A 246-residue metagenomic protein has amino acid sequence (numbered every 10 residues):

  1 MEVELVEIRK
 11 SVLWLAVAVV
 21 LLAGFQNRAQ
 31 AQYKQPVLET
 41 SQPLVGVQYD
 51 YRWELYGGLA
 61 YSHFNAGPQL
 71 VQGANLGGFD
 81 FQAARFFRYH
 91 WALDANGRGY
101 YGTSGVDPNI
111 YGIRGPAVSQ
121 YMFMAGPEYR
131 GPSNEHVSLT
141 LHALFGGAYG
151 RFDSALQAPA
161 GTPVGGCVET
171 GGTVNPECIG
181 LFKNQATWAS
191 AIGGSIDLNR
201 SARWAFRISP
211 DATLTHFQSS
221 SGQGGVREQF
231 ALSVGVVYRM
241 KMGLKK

Functional and structural regions predicted by a protein language model:
A29-R85, V237-K241, K246: Short glycine/proline- and aromatic-enriched beta-strand/turn motifs that initiate or cap beta-hairpins
T40-L44, H63, F87-Y89, P127-N134 (+3 more regions): Outer-membrane beta-barrel proteins
Q42-P43, N65-Q69, V106-P116, E128 (+2 more regions): Extracellular loop and loop/strand-boundary signature of outer-membrane beta-barrel proteins
V47-L55, Y89-W91, E135-L141, A186-W188 (+2 more regions): Outer-envelope beta-barrel architecture signal
Y49, G73-L76, A117-M122, F182-A189 (+1 more regions): Short sequence motifs at beta-strands and strand-loop junctions characteristic of Gram-negative outer-membrane
E54-A60, N96-R98, L141-G146, S209-D211: Transmembrane beta-strands of outer-membrane beta-barrel proteins
Q82-T170, P176, T187-W188, S233-R239: Gram-negative (and chloroplast) outer-membrane scaffold detector with strong preference for beta-barrel transmembrane
S201-K246: Predominantly the C-terminal beta-signal and adjacent terminal strand-loop region of outer-membrane beta-barrel
